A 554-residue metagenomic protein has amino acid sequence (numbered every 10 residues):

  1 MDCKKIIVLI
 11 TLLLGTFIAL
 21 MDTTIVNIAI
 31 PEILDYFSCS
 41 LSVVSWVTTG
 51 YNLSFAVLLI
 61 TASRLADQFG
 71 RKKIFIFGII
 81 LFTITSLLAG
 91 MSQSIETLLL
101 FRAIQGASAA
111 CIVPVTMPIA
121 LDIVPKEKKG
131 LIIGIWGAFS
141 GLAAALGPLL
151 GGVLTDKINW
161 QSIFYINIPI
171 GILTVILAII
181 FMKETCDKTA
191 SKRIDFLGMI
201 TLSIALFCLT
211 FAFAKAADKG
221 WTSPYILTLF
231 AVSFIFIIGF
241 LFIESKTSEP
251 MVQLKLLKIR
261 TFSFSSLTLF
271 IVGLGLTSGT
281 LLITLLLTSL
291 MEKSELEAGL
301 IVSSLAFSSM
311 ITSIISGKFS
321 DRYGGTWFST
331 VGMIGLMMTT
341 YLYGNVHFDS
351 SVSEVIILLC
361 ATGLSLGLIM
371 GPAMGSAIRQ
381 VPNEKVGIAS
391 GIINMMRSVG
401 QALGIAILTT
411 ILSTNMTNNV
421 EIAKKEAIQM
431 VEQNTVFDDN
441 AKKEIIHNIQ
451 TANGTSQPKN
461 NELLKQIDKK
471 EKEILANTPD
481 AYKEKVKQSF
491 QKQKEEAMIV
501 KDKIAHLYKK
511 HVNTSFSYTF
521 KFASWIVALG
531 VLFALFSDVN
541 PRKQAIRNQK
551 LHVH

Functional and structural regions predicted by a protein language model:
M1-V8, G375, K442-H554: Transmembrane-helix exit segments and adjacent C-terminal regions of multi-pass membrane proteins
L9-F17, V26-I28, L41, V47 (+4 more regions): 12-transmembrane solute porter fold
T16, I79, T83-S86, F101-R102 (+6 more regions): A generic transmembrane-helix signature of 12-TM secondary carrier transporters
I33-L34, L65-A66, L150-I158, F213 (+4 more regions): Interfacial helix-cap and linker-helix signal at transmembrane-aqueous boundaries of multi-pass secondary transporters
T49-S63, V113-M117, S303-S316: Central cavity-lining transmembrane alpha-helices of secondary-active solute carriers, predominantly the Major
S63-M199, P224: Helix-loop-helix hairpins in multi-pass membrane proteins, especially solute transporters
R71-F77, L81, G325-V331, T519: Juxtamembrane helix-start motifs in multi-pass secondary transporters
P169-D187, S203-K215, V232-K246, F533-P541: C-terminal membrane-cytosol helix-exit motif in multi-pass small-molecule transporters
